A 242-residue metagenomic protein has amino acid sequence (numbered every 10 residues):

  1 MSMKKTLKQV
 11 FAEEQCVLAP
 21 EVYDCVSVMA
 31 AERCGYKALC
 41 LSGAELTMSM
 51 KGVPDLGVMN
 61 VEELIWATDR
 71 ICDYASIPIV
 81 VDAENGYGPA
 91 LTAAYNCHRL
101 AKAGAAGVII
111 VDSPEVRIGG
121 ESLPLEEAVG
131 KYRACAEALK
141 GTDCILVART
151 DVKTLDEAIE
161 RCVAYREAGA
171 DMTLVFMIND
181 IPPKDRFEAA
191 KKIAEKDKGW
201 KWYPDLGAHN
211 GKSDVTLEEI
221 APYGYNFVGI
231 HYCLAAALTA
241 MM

Functional and structural regions predicted by a protein language model:
S2-Y203, K212-I230, A236: Alpha/beta enzyme core
H209: Active-site beta-alpha connecting loops in nucleotide-dependent enzymes
L234-M242: Structured C-terminal subdomain patch of bacterial secreted/periplasmic proteins
